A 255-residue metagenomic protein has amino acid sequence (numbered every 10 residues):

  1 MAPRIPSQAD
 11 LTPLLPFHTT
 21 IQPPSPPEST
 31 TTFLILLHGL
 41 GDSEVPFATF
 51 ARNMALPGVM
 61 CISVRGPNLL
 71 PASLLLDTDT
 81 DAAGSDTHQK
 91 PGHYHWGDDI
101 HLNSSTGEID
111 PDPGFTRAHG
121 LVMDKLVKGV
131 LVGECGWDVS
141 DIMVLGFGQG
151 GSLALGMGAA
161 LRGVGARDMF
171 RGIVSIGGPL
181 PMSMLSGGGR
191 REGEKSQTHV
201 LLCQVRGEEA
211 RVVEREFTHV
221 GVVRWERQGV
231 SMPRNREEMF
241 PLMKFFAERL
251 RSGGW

Functional and structural regions predicted by a protein language model:
A2-V139: Serine-hydrolase catalytic machinery in alpha/beta-hydrolase-like enzymes
T19-P27, A166-W255: The feature captures the conserved acid-bearing segment of alpha/beta-hydrolase catalytic domains
T49, G156-A160: Active-site signature of alpha/beta-hydrolase-fold catalytic machinery across serine- and Asp/Cys-nucleophile hydrolases
M54, L161-G165: Active-site catalytic pocket residues across diverse enzymes, especially alpha/beta-hydrolases
D77-H88, G165, R190-Q197: Intrinsically disordered, low-complexity domain-flanking/linker segments in eukaryotic proteins, enriched
M143-G146, I176: Short beta-strand immediately N-terminal to the catalytic nucleophile in serine-hydrolase-like folds
L145-G150, A154: Gly/Ala-rich beta-loop-alpha elbow adjacent to hydrolase catalytic centers
